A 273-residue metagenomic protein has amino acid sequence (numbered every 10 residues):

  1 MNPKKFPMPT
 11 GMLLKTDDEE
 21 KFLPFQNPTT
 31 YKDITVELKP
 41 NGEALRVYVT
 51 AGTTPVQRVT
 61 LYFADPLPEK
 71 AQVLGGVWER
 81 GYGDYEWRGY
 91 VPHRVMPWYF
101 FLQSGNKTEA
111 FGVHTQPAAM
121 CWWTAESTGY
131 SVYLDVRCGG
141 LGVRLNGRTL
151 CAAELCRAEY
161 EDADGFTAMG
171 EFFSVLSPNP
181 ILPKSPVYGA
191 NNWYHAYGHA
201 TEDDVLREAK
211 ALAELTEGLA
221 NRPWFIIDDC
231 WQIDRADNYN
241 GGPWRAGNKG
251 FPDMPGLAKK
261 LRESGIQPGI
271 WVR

Functional and structural regions predicted by a protein language model:
N2-M120: Polysaccharide-binding surfaces and accessory modules of carbohydrate-active proteins
D17-D18, E37-E43, T124-S131, D135-R137 (+1 more regions): Short, ordered beta-strand-loop transition motifs
R46, V136-G139, S174-V175, A209-L212 (+1 more regions): Short alpha-helical segments and helix-capping/turn motifs at coil-helix boundaries
V47-V49, N146-R148, F225, L261: Short low-polarity hydrophobic stretches
A51-T53, D65, P117, C138 (+3 more regions): Short, flexible loop/turn elements at secondary-structure junctions
P55-Q57, N146-G147, N221: Short loop/turn segments at connectors of secondary-structure elements within structured domains
H93-P186: Beta-strand-rich recognition/accessory modules
P186-R273: Aromatic-lined carbohydrate-binding/catalytic grooves of carbohydrate-active enzymes
